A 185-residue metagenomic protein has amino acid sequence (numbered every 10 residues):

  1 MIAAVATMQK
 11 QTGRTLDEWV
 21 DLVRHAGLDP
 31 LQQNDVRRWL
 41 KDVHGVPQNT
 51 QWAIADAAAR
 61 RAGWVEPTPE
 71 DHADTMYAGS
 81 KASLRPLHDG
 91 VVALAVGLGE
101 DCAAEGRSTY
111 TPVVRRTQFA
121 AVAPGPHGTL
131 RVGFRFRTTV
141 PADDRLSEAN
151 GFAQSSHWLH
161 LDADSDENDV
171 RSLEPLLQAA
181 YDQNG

Functional and structural regions predicted by a protein language model:
M1-G185: Charge-dense, helix-prone N-terminal extensions
